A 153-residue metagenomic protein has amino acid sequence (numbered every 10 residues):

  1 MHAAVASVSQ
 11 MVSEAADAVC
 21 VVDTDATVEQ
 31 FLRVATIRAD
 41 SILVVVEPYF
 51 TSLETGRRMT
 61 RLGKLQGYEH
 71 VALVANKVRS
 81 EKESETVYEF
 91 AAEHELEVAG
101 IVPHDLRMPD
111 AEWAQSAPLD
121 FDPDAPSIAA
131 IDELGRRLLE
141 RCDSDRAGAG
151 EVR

Functional and structural regions predicted by a protein language model:
M1-I101, D110: Conserved catalytic-core segment of NTP-binding enzymes
L65-R153: C-terminal lobe/tail of nucleotide-utilizing enzymes
